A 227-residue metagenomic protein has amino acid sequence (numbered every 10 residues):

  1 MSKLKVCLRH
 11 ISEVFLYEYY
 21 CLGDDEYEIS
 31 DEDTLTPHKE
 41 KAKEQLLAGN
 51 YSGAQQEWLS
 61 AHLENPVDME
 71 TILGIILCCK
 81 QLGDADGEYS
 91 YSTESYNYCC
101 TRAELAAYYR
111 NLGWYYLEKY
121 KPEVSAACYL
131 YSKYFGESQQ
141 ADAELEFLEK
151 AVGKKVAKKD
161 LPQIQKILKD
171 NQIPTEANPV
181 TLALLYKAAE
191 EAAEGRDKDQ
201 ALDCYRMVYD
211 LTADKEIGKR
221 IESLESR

Functional and structural regions predicted by a protein language model:
S30-E64, L184-G195, Q200: Alpha-helical segment of the N-proximal tetratricopeptide repeat
T36, E70, E104-A107, Q140 (+2 more regions): Start-of-helix register in tetratricopeptide repeats
L47-A48, Q81, E118-K119, K150-A151 (+2 more regions): Register position in tetratricopeptide repeats
P66, C100-A103, G136-E137, P179 (+1 more regions): Short coil turns that delineate tetratricopeptide repeat
